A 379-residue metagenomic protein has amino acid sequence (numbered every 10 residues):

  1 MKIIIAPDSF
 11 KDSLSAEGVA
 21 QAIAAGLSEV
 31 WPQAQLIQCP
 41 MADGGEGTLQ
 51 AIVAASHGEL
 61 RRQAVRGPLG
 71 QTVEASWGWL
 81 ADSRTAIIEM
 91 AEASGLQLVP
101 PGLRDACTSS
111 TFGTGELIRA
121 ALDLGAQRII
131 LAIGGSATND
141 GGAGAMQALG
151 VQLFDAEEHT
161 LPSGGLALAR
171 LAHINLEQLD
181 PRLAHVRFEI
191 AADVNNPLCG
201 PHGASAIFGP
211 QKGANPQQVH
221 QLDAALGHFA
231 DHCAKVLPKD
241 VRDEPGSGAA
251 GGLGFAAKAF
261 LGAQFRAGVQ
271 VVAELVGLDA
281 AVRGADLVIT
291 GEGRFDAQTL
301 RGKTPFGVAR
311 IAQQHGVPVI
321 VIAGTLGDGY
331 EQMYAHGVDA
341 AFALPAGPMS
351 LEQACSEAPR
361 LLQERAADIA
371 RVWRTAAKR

Functional and structural regions predicted by a protein language model:
M1-I133, A137-R379: N-terminal loops that bind phosphate or other acidic moieties and the adjacent beta-alpha structural core
